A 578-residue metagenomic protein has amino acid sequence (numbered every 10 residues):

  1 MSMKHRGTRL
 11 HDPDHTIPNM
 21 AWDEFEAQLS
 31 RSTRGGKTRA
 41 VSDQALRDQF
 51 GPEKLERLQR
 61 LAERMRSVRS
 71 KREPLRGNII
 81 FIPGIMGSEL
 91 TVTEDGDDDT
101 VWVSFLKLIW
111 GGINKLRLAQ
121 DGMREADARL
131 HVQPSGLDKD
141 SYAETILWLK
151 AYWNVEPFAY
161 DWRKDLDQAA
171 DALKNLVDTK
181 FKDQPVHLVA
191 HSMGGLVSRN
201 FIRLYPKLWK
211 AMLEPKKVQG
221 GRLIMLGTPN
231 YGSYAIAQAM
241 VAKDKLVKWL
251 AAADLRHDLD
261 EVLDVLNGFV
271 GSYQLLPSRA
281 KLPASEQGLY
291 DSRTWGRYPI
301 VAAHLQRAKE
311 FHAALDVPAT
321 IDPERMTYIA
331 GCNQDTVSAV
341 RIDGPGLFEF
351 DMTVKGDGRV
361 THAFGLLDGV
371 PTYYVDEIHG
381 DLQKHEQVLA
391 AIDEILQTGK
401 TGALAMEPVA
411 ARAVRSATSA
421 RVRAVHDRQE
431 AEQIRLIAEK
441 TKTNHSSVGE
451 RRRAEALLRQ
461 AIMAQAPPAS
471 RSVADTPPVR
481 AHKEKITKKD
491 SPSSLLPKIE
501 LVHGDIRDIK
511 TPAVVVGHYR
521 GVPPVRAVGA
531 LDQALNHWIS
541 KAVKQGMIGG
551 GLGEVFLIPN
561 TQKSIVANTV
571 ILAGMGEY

Functional and structural regions predicted by a protein language model:
S2-F269, P283-S285, F350, V354-A438: N-terminal non-catalytic accessory region
R60-V68, P206-K210, R307-A319, L496-H503: Short alpha-helical segments and helix-capping/turn motifs at coil-helix boundaries
S88-T93, T336-V340, P524: Short, solvent-exposed loop/turn elements at domain surfaces
W153-E156, Y160, K164, L266-E349: Alpha/beta-hydrolase fold catalytic core
P157-D161, G227, I329, T569-E577: Active-site-proximal beta-strand elements of phosphoester/diester hydrolases
D316-P318, V360-G365, G553-S564: Short, surface-exposed beta-strand/loop micro-motifs that present aromatic residues
A424-Y578: Glycine-/small-residue-enriched capping loops at alpha/beta junctions
